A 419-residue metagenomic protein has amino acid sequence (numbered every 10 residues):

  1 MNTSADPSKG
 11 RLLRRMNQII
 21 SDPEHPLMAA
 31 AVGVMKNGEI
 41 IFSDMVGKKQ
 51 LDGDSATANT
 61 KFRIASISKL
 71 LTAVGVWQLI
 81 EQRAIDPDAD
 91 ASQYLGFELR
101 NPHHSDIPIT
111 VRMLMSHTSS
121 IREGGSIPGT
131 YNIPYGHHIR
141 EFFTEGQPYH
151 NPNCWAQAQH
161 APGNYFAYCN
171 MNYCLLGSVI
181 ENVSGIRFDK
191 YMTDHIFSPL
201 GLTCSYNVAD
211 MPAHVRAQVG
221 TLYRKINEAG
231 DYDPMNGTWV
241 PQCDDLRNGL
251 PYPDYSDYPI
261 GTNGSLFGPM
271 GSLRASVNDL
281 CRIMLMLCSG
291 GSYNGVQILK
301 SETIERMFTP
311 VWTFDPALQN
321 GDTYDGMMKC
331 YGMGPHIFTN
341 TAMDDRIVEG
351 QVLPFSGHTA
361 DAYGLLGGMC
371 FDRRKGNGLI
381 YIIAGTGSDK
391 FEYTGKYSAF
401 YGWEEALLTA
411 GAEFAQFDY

Functional and structural regions predicted by a protein language model:
A5-F62, D86, N151-A156: Short, conserved catalytic-motif segment at the N-terminal edge
D22-A31, D52-M113, A158-M171, G268-G271: Short active-site loop at a secondary-structure junction that contains or immediately precedes the catalytic residue(s)
M28-A31, I41, V352-P354, L365-G368: Short loop/turn microsegments at loop-to-beta-strand junctions
E39, A84, T238, G376-N377: Residue-level signal for well-ordered, solvent-exposed loop/turn and beta-edge residues enriched in charged/polar side
M45-G47, G357, G367, I383: Short clusters of small/polar residues that mark proteolytic maturation junctions
H103-Q351: Short, surface-exposed loop or secondary-structure junction motifs that flank catalytic or metal-binding residues
F308-N320, E349, G387-Y419: Short, gly/Ser/Thr-rich active-site loops of penicillin-recognizing serine hydrolases
L366-D372, G376-F391: Short, well-ordered beta-strand elements
